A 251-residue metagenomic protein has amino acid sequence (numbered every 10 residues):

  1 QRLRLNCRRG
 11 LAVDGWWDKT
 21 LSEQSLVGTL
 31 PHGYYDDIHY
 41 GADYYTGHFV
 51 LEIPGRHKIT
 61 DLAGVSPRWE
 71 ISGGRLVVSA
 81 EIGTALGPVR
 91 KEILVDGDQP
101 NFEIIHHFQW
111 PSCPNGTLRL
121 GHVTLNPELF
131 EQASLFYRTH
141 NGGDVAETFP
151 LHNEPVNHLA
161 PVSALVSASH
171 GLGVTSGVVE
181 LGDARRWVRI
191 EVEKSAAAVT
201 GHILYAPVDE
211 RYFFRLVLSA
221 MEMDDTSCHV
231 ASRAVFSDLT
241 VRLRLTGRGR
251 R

Functional and structural regions predicted by a protein language model:
Q1, G10, W17-G33, E52 (+6 more regions): Beta-strand-rich recognition/accessory modules
R4-L5: Amphipathic, interaction-prone secondary-structure segments
H32-L51, H57-R68, E92, G121-R138 (+1 more regions): Extended, charge-rich low-complexity regions and/or helical-solenoid scaffolds
L94-V166: An exposed, glycine/acidic-rich loop-and-rim segment of catalytic or binding clefts
